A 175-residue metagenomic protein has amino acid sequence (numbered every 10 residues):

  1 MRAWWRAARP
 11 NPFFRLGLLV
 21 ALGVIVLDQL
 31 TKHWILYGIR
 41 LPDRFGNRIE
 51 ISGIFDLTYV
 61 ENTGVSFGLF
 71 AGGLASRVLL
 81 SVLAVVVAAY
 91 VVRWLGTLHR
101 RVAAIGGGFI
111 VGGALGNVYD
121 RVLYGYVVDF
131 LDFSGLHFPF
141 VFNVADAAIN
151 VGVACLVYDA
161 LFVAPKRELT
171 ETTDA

Functional and structural regions predicted by a protein language model:
M1-A175: Alpha-helical transmembrane bundles and membrane-interface segments of multipass inner-membrane proteins
